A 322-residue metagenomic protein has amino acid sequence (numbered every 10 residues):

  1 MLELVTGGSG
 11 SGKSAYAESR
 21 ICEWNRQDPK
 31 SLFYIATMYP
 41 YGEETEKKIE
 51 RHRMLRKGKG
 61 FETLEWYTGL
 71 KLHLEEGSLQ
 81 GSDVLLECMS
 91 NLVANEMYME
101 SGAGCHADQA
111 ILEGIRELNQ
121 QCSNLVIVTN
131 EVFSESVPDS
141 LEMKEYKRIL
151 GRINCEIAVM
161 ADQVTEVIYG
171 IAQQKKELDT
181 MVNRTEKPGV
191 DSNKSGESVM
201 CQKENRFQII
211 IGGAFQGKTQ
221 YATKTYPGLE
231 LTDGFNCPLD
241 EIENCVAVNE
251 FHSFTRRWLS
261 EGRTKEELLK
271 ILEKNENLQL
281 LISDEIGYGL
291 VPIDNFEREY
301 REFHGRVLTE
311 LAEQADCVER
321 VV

Functional and structural regions predicted by a protein language model:
L2-L74, C201-S260, T264-K265: Conserved P-loop
S19-I21, Y67-G81, A110-S123, F235-I242 (+1 more regions): Short amphipathic alpha-helices and their capping/turn segments at secondary-structure boundaries
N25-P29, S78-Q80, E100-Q109, L259-R263: Short, glycine- and charge-enriched coil/turn segments that flank and shape catalytic ligand pockets
Q27-P29, R56-G58, L79, Q120-C122 (+5 more regions): Short, well-ordered coil/turn elements that cap or connect secondary structure elements
M38, Y67, M89-S90, E131-V132 (+4 more regions): Short, flexible active-site-adjacent loop segments at beta-strand->alpha-helix junctions, enriched in small/polar
D83-A94, C245-R257, L281-S283: Conserved P-loop NTPase "ATPase switch" module shared by AAA+ and STAND
V93-V182, L269-V322: Replace "adjacent to P-loop NTPase cores in ATP/GTP-dependent enzymes" with "adjacent to NTP-binding cores
Y169, Q174-E204: C-terminal accessory "lid"/substrate-recognition subdomains
